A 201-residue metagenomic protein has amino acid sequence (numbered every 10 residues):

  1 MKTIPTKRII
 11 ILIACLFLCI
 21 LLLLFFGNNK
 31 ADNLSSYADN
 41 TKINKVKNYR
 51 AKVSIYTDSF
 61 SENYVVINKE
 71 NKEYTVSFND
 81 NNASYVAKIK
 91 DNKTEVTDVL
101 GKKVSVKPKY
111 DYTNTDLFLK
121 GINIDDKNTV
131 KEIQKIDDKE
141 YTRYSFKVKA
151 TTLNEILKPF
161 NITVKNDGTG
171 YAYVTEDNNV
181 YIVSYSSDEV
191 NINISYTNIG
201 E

Functional and structural regions predicted by a protein language model:
K2-N71: N-terminal leader/targeting segments and the immediate start of mature chains
T6, L24-N48, N79-N81, N92 (+3 more regions): Polybasic, low-complexity, intrinsically disordered segments
I43-R50, V66-T75, K88-T94, K139 (+2 more regions): Short, solvent-exposed coil/turn segments at beta-strand boundaries
Y56-D58, N79-A83, L100-K102, V183-I192: Short, solvent-exposed aromatic-acidic interface loops
F60-V65, N82-A87, G168-Y171, V190-Y196: A structural detector for short beta-strand units
S61-L117: An acidic-aromatic
T75, T142, F146-E201: Gly/Pro-enriched, hydrophobic low-complexity segments that function as extracytoplasmic propeptides/linkers
V96-T163: Flexible, processing/modification-adjacent segments and terminal tails in exported/periplasmic/extracellular proteins
